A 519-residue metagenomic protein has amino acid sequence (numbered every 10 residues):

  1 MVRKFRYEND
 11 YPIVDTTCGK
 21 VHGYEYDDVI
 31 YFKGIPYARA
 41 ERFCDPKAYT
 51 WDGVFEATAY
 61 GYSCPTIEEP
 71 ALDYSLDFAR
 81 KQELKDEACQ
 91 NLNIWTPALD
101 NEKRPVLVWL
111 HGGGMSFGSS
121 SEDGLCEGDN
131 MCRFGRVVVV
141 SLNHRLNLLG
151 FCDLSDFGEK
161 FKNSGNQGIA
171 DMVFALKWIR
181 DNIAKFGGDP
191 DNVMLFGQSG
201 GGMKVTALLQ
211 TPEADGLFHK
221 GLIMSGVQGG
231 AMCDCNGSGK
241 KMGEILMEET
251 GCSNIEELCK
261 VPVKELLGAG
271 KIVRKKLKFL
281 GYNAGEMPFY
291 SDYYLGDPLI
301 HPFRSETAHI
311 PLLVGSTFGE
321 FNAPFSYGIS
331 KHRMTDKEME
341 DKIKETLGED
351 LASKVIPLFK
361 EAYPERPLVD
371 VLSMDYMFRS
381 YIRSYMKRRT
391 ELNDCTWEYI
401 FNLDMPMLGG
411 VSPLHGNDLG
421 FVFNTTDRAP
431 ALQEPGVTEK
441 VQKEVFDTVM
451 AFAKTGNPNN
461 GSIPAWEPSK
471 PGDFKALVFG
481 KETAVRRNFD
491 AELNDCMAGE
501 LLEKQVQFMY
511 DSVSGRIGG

Functional and structural regions predicted by a protein language model:
M1-N166, P190, L432-V445, T455-I463 (+2 more regions): Non-catalytic accessory segments of hydrolases
Y74-I255, F303-P324: Serine-hydrolase-like catalytic core of hydrolytic proteins
F78-R80, F161-N166, G229-D234, L299 (+4 more regions): Active-site rim elements
L107, V173-L176, R180, T206-L209 (+8 more regions): Non-transmembrane alpha-helical segments in soluble domains of secreted/periplasmic/extracellular proteins
D181, D215, M224-M339, V369-E391: Substrate-access "cap/lid" subdomains that shape and gate the entrance to catalytic or ligand-binding pockets
T307-K354, R486-G519: C-terminal, loop-rich substrate-recognition/catalytic regions characterized by aromatic stacking residues
G348-L392, W397-N402: Alpha/beta-hydrolase fold catalytic core
R379-G519: Mobile gating loops/cap/lid regions near enzyme active sites that modulate substrate access
